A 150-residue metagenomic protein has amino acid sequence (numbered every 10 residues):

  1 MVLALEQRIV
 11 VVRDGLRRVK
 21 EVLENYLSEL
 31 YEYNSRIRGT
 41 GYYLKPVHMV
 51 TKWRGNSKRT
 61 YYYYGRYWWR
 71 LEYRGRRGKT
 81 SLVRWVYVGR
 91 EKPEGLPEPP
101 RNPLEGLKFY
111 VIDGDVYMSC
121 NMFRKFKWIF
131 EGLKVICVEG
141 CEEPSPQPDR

Functional and structural regions predicted by a protein language model:
M1-R150: Conserved glycine(s) in the ABC-transporter nucleotide-binding domain "signature"
